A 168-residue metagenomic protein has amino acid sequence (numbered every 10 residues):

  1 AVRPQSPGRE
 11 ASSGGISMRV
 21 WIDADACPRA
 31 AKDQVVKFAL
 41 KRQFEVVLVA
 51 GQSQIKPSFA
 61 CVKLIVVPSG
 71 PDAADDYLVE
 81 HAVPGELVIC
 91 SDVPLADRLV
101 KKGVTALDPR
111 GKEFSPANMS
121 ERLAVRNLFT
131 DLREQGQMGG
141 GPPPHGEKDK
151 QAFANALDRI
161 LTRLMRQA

Functional and structural regions predicted by a protein language model:
A1-S17: N-terminal amphipathic/basic-hydrophobic helices that include classical n-h-c signal peptides and signal-anchor
M18-A168: Nuclease catalytic cores that cleave nucleic-acid phosphodiester bonds, predominantly acidic two-metal-ion
